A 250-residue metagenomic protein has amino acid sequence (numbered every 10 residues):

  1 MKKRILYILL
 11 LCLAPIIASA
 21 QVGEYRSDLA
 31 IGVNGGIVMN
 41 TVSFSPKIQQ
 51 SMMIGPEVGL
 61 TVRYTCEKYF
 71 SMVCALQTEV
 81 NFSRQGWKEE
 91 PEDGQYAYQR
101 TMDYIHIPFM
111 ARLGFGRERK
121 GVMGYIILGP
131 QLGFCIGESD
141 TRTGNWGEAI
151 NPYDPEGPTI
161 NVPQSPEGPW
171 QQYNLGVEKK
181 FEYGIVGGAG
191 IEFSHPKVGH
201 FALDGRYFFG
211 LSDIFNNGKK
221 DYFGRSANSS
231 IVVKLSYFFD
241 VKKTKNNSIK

Functional and structural regions predicted by a protein language model:
Q21-D28, E67-C74, G116-M123, H195-H200 (+1 more regions): Short loop/turn motifs that connect adjacent beta-strands in outer-membrane beta-barrel proteins
Q21-T61, E178, F238: Short glycine/proline- and aromatic-enriched beta-strand/turn motifs that initiate or cap beta-hairpins
S27-L29, Q50-P56, T101-I107, V122 (+2 more regions): Residues that define the transmembrane beta-barrel architecture of outer-membrane proteins
L29-G35, M72-V80, I107, G124-L132 (+3 more regions): Transmembrane beta-strands of outer-membrane beta-barrel proteins
S43-Q49, E92-Q99, Q172-V177, N217-F223: Extracellular loop and loop/strand-boundary signature of outer-membrane beta-barrel proteins
R63-G144: Gram-negative (and chloroplast) outer-membrane scaffold detector with strong preference for beta-barrel transmembrane
A111-G218: Outer-membrane beta-barrel transmembrane domain signature
A227-K250: Outer-membrane beta-barrel "beta-signal"
